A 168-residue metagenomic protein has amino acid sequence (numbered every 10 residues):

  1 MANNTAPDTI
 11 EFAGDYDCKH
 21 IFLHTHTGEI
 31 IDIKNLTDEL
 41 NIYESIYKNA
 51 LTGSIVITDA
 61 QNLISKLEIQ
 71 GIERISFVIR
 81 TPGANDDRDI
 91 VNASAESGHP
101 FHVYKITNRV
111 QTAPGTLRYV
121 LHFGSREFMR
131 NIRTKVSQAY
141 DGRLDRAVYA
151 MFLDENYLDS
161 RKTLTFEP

Functional and structural regions predicted by a protein language model:
M1-S137: Assembly/oligomerization scaffold segments
G115-P168: Charged- and aromatic-enriched interaction segments used to assemble and dock large macromolecular complexes
